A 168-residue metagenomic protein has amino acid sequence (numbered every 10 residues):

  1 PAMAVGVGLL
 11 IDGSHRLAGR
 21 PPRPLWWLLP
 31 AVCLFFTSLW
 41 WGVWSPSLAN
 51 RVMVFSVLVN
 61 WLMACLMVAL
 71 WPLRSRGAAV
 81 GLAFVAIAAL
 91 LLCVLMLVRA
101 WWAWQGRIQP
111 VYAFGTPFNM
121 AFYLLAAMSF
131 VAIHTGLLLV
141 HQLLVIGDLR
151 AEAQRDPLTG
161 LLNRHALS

Functional and structural regions predicted by a protein language model:
P1-A113, M120, G136, H141: Juxtamembrane segments at transmembrane-helix boundaries in multi-pass signal-transduction membrane proteins
A2, L125-A132: Hydrophobic alpha-helical transmembrane segments of multi-pass membrane proteins
T116-A126: Short aromatic-rich membrane-water interface segments that cap or initiate transmembrane helices in multi-pass membrane
M128, L139, P157: Short, flexible active-site loop motifs that bind/organize anionic cofactors or intermediates
R150-S168: Conserved nucleotide-binding and Mg2+-coordinating catalytic segments in signaling enzymes
